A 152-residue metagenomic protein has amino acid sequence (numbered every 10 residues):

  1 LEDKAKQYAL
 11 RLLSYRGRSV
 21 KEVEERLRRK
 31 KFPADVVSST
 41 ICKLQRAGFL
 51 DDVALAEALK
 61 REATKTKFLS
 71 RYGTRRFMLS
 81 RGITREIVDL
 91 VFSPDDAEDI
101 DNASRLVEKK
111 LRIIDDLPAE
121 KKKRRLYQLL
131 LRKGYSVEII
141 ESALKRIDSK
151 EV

Functional and structural regions predicted by a protein language model:
L1-V152: An alpha-helical, amphipathic repeat domain used for nucleic-acid recognition, typified by the mTERF helical solenoid
